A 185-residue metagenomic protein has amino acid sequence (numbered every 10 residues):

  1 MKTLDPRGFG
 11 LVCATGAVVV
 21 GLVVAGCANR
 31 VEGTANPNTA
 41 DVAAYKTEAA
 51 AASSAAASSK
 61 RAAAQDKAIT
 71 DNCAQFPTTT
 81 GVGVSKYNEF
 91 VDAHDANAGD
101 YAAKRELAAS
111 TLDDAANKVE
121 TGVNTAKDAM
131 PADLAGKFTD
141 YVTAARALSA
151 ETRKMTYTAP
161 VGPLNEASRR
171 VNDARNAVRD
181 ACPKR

Functional and structural regions predicted by a protein language model:
M1-V31: Secretory targeting and sorting signals
K2, N36-T39, D100-K104, K127-A135: Short, structured coil/loop segments at alpha-helix boundaries
K2-G10, T47-A49, T156-Y157, G162: Short, charged low-complexity linear segments at domain edges
G21, A25-D71: N-terminal low-complexity, Pro/Thr-rich disordered segments that flank secretion/membrane-targeting signals
A28-R30, N36, A55-S59, R146-R185: Extracellularly exposed regions in secreted/surface proteins, prominently low-complexity, repeat-rich
Q65, I69-K127, P163, A167-A181: Alpha-helical segments in soluble extracytoplasmic regions
A109-T158: Long, amphipathic, charge-rich alpha-helical segments that form helical bundles/coiled-coils
